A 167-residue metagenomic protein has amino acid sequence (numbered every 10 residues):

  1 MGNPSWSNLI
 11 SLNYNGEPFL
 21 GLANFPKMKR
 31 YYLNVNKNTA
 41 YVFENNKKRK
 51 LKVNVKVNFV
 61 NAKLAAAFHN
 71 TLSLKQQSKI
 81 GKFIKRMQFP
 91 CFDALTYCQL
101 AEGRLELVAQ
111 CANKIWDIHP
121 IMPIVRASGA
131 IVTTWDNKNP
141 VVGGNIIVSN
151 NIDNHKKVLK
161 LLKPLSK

Functional and structural regions predicted by a protein language model:
M1-Y41: DPxDG-like acidic metal-binding loop motif
F25, E44, T134: Acidic surface patches and DE-rich sequence motifs
V35, E44, L159-L162: Short, flexible helix/strand-to-coil boundary loops that buttress conserved ligand/catalytic motifs in alpha/beta
T39-N45, L64-A67: Hydrophobic/proline-rich hinge and linker segments of small-molecule sensing/allosteric domains, predominantly
K48-R49: Acidic/charged, solvent-exposed loop-and-adjacent secondary-structure segments enriched in E/D, K/R, S/T, and G/P
K52-K167: An extended, acidic
